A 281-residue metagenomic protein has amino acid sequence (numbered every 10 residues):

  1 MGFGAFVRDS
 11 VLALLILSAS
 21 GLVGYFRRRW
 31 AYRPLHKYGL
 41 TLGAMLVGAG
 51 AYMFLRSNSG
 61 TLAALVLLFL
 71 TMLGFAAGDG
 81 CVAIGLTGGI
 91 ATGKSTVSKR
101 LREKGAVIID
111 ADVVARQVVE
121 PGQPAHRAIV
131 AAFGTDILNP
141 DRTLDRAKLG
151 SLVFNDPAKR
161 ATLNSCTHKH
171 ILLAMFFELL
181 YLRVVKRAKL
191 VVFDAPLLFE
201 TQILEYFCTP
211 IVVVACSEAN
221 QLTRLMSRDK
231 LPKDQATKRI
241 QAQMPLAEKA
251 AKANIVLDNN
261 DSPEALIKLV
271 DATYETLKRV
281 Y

Functional and structural regions predicted by a protein language model:
M1-P34: Membrane-anchoring/interfacial helices and their immediately flanking loops in integral membrane proteins
L22-A83: Extreme N-terminal, non-catalytic leader segments that precede Walker-type/kinase nucleotide-binding cores
F75-V113: Walker A (P-loop) phosphate-binding motif
G93, D112, L163, V192 (+3 more regions): Residue-level signal for inorganic ion chemistry
V107, V113, P210, N254-I255: Well-ordered beta-strand positions
V113-L190: ATP-dependent small-molecule kinase phosphotransfer cores that center on conserved nucleotide phosphate-binding segments
M175, E200, L204-Y206, S227-K278: Small-molecule kinase domains that catalyze NTP-dependent phosphoryl transfer to phosphate-bearing small molecules
F176-S227: ATP-dependent NMP and nucleoside kinases share a basic, alpha-helical "lid"
